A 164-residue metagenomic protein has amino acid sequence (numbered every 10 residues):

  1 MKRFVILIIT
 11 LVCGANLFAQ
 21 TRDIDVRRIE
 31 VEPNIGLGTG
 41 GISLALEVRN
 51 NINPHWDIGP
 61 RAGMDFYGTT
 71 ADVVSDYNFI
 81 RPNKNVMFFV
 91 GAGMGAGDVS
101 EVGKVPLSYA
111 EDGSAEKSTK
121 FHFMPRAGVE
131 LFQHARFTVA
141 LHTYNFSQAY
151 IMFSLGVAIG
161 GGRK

Functional and structural regions predicted by a protein language model:
M1-V26, R163-K164: Cleavable N-terminal export/targeting peptides
R22-T39, F88-V90, M94-A96: Transmembrane beta-strand segments of Gram-negative outer membrane beta-barrel proteins
R27-I29, G40-L44, F66-A71, V86 (+2 more regions): Residues that define the transmembrane beta-barrel architecture of outer-membrane proteins
E32, A110-S114, A140-L141: Extracellular loop and loop/strand-boundary signature of outer-membrane beta-barrel proteins
N34-L37, M64, T143: Tandem-repeat/low-complexity and Cys-motif detector
A45-Y109, L131-A135, S154-K164: Gram-negative (and chloroplast) outer-membrane scaffold detector with strong preference for beta-barrel transmembrane
V102-M124: An anionic, turn-rich surface loop/hairpin at beta-sheet edges that serves as a generic interaction/coordination patch
E116-K164: Gram-negative outer-membrane beta-barrel domains
